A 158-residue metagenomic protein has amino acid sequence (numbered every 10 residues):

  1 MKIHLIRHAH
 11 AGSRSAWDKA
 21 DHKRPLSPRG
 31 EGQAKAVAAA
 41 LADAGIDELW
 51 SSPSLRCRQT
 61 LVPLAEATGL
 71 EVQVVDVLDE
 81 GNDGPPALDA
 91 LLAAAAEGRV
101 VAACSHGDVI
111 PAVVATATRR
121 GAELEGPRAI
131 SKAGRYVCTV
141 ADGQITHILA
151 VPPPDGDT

Functional and structural regions predicted by a protein language model:
K2-N82, A122-E123, I130-A133: Active-site-proximal alpha-helix that buttresses catalytic centers in soluble enzyme cores
I3, E97-D108: Generic beta-sheet signal
A9, L78-E80, A141, V151-P154: Short, solvent-exposed coil/turn elements at secondary-structure transition points
A38, D89-L92: Short hydrophobic/charged patches on amphipathic alpha-helices used for structural packing and interfaces
D43-G45, A94-R99: Glycine-rich phosphate-binding loop signature in dinucleotide/nucleotide-binding domains
G81-D89: Structural motif
D108-A115, T158: Extended, charge-rich low-complexity interaction segments
T118-L149, P153: Domain-level recognition of soluble alpha/beta enzyme cores, biased toward histidine phosphatases/phosphomutases
